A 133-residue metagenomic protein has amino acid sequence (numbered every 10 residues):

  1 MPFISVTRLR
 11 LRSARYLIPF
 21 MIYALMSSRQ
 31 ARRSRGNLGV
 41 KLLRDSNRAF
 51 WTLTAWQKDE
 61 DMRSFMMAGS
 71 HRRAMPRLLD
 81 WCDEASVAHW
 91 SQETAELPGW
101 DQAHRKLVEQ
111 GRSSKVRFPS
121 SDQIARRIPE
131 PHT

Functional and structural regions predicted by a protein language model:
M1-A49, D61-S64, A85-T133: Short S/T/G/P-rich N-terminal loop/turn motif that feeds into the first structured element of a domain
D59-V87: An amphipathic, aromatic/His-enriched active-site/gating alpha helix that lines ligand/cofactor pockets
